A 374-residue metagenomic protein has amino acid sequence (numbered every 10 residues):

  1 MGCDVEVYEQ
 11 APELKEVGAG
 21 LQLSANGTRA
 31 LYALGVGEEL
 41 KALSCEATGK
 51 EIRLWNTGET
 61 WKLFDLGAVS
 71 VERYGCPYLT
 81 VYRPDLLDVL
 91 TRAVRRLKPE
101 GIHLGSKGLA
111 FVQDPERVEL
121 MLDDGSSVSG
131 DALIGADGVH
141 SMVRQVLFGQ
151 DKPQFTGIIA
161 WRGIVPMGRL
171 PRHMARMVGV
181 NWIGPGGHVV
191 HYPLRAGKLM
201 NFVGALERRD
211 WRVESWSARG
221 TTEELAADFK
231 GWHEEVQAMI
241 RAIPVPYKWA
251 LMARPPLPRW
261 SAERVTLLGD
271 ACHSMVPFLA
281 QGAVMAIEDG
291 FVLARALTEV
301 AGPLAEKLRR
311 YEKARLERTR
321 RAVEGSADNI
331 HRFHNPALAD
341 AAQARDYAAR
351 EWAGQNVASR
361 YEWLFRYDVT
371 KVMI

Functional and structural regions predicted by a protein language model:
M1, E9-Q10, A19, K98 (+4 more regions): A generic "structured core" feature
M1-P12, I134-G135, W161, H191 (+2 more regions): Conserved mid-domain beta->alpha element of the FAD-binding
E6, G101, N201-V203: A structural signal for isolated positions on well-ordered beta-strands in alpha/beta enzyme cores
S24-P166, R209-A226, L364-I374: Conserved N-terminal helical subregion
A42-C45, K230-V245, L304-R309, A322: Acidic/histidine metal-binding catalytic segments
L104, F155-G157, M174-V178, L199 (+2 more regions): A short coil-to-beta-strand element that immediately follows conserved catalytic motifs
M177-R212, A218, T222-G231, L251: Active-site substrate-recognition segment that forms the wall of the catalytic cavity or substrate channel
A348-I374: C-terminal auxiliary extensions adjacent to catalytic cores
